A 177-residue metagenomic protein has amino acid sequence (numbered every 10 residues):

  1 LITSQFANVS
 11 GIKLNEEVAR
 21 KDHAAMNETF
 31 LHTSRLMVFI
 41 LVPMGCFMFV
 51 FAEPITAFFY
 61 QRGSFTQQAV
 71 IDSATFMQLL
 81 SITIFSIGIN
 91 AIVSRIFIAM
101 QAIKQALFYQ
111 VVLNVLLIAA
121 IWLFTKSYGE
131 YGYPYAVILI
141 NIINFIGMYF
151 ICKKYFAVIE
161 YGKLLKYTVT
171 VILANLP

Functional and structural regions predicted by a protein language model:
I2, G45-V50, F58, I118-L123 (+1 more regions): Membrane-embedded alpha-helical segments of multi-pass transporters/permeases
T3-S34, S94: Helix-loop junctions and terminal segments of transmembrane helices in multi-pass membrane transport/translocation
A25-G45, Q110: Junctions where cytoplasmic loops transition into the N-terminal start of transmembrane alpha-helices in multi-pass
F39, L79-I82, F108-L116, L139 (+2 more regions): Hydrophobic residues within alpha-helical transmembrane segments of multi-pass solute transporters/permease subunits
F49-I84: Interfacial segments at transmembrane-helix termini and the short loops linking adjacent helices
I82-V112, L123, S127: Membrane-interface junctions at transmembrane-helix termini in multi-pass inner-membrane proteins
K104, V111-I146, F150: Membrane-interface helix-loop junctions in multi-pass transport and translocation proteins
I138-P177: C-terminal transmembrane helix end/exit motif
